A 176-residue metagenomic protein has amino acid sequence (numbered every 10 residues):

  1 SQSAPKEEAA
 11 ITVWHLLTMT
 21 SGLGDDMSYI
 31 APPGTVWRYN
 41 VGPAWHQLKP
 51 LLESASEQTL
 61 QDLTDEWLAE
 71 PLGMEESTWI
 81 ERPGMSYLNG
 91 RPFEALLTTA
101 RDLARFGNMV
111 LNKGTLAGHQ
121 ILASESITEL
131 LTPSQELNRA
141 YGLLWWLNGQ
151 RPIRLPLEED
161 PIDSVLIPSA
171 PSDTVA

Functional and structural regions predicted by a protein language model:
S1, S56-E81, A117-S124: Short, well-structured active-site flanking segments
S1-G42, K49-Q58: Active-site-proximal loop and beta-strand segments within enzyme catalytic domains
E7-I11, L97-T98, E136-R139, S169: Extracellular/periplasmic catalytic domains that process cell-envelope and extracellular macromolecules
A9-V13, A44, S56, L60 (+3 more regions): Stable alpha-helical elements in mature extracytoplasmic
T12, V41-P43, T64-A100: Mid-domain, small-residue-enriched loop/turn segments at the edges of structured enzyme/sensor domains
W14-T18, K49-E53, Q61-D65, A69 (+3 more regions): Non-transmembrane alpha-helical segments in soluble domains of secreted/periplasmic/extracellular proteins
A44-L51, P92-L116: Active-site-proximal alpha-helical segments within enzyme catalytic domains
E76, E81, T132-A176: Active-site Gly/Thr loop motif
